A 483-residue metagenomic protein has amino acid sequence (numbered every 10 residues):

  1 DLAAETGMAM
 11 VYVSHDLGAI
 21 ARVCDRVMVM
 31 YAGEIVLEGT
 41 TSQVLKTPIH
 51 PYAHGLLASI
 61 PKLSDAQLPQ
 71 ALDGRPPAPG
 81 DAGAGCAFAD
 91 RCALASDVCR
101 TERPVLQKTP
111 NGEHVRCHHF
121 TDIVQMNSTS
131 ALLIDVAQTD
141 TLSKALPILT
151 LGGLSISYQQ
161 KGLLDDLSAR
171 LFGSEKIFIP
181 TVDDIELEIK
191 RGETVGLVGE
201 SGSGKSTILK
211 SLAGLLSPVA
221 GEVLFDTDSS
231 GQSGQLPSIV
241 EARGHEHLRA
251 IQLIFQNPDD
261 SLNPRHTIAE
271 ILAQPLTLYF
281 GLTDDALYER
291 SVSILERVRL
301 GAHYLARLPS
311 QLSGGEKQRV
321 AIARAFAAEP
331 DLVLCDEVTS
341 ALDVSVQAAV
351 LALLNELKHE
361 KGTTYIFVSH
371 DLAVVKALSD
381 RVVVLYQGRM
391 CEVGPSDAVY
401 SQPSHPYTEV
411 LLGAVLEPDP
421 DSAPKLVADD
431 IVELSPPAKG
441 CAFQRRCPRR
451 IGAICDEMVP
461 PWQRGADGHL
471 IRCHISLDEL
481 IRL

Functional and structural regions predicted by a protein language model:
D1-Q67, V338, L342-D421: P-loop NTP-binding/switch modules centered on Walker-like glycine-rich loops
T41-I148, K161, D165, P395-L483: Charged, flexible cofactor/metal-binding loops and thiol motifs
Q43-P48, P77-G83, S230-Q252, H266 (+4 more regions): ABC ATPase NBD coupling module
L57, A286-H303, L412: Conserved ABC ATPase "signature" region
A213: Helix-to-loop junction immediately C-terminal to a conserved catalytic motif
L308-L312, E316: Conserved ABC ATPase signature
E329: Conserved catalytic motifs of ABC-family nucleotide-binding domains
